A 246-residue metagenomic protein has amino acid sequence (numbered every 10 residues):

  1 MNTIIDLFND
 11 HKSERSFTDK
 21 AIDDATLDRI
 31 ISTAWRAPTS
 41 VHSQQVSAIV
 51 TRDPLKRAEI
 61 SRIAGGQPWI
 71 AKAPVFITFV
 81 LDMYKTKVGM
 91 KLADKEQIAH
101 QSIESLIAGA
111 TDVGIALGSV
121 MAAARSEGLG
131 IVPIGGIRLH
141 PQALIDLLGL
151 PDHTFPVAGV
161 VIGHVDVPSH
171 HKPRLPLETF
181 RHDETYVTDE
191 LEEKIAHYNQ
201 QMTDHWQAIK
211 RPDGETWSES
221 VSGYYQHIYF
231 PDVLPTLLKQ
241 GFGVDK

Functional and structural regions predicted by a protein language model:
M1-K246: Acidic, surface-exposed loops and disordered segments
